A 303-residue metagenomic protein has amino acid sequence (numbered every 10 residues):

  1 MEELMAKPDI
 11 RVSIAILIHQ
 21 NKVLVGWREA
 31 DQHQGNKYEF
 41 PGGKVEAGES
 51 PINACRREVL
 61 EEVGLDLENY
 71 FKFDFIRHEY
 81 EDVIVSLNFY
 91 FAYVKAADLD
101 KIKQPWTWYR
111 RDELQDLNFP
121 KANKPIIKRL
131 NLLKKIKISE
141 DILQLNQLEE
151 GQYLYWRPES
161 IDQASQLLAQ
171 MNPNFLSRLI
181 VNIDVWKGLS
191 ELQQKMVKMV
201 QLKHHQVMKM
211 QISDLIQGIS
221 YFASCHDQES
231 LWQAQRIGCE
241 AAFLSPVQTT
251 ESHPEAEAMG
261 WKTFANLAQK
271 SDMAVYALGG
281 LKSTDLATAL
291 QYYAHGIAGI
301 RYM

Functional and structural regions predicted by a protein language model:
E2-L24, F75: Conserved N-terminal beta-strand and adjoining loop/helix that marks the start of the Nudix/MutT-like hydrolase domain
H19-E62, R178-I180: Conserved Nudix-box catalytic region and its N-terminal flanking loop in Nudix hydrolases and closely related
K37, L99-Y155: Nudix hydrolase/Nudix homology domain
I76-D100, D112: Active-site-adjacent beta-strand/loop module that shapes the phosphate/pyrophosphate-binding cleft
I136-Q144, E150-Q233, F243-P246: Catalytic beta/alpha-barrel core
L179-K198, K209, H226-I237, F264 (+2 more regions): Catalytic cores of alpha/beta
K203-Q211, A241-E255, L281-M303: Glycine-rich phosphate-binding active-site loops on the catalytic face of alpha/beta enzymes
A256-F264: Charged helix-capping and loop-helix junction motifs
